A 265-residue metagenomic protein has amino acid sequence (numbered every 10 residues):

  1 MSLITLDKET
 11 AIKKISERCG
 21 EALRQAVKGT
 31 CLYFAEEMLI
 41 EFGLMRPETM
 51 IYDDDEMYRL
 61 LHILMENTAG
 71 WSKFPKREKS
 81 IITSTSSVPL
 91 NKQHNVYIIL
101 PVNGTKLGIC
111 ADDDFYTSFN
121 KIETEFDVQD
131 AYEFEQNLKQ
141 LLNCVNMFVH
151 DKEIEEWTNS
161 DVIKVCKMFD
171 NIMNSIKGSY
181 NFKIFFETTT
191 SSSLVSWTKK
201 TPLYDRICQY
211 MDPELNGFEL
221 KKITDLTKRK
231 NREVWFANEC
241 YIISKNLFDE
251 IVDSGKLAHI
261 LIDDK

Functional and structural regions predicted by a protein language model:
M1-K76, A237, A258-K265: ADP-ribose/NAD+-binding catalytic cleft of ART/PARP-like enzymes
S2-E9, P101-K265: Active-site and NAD+-binding cores of ADP-ribose-processing enzymes
K14-Q25, T83-V88, K221-I223, K228-R229: Intrinsically disordered, low-complexity boundary segments flanking structured domains
A35-E36, T83-T85, L100-V102: Short His-Asn-centered micro-motif
E41-G43, L90-K92, K106-I109: Short catalytic/ligand-binding loop motif for oxyanion handling, primarily in non-cytosolic enzymes, centered on
S72-Q93: Extended catalytic/binding region for NAD+/ADP-ribose chemistry, centered on the ART fold
Q93-H94, V102: Short flexible/disordered coil segments
